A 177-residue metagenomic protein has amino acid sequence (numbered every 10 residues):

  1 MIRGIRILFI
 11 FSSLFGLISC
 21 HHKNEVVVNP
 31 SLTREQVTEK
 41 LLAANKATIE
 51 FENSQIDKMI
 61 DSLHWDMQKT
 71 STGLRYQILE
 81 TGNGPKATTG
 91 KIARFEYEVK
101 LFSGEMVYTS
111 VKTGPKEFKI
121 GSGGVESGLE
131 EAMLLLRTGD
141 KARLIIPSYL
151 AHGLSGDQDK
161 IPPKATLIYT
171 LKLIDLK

Functional and structural regions predicted by a protein language model:
I2-R6, C20-K177: Cross-family detector of peptidyl-prolyl cis-trans isomerase
L8-L17: Bacterial N-terminal signal peptides
